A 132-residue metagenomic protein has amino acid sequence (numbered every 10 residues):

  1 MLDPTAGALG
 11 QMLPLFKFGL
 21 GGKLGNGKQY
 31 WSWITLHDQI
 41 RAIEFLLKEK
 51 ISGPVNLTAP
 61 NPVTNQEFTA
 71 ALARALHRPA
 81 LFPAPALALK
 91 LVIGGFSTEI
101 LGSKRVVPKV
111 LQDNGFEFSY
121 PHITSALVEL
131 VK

Functional and structural regions predicted by a protein language model:
M1-Q11: Flexible, glycine-rich beta-alpha linker
D3, W31-I34, V63, V106 (+1 more regions): Residue-level signal for the nucleotide or nucleotide-sugar donor/cofactor binding architecture
Q11-W33, R74-S103: Alpha-helical membrane-targeting segments
L13-G21, Q29-P62: Alpha-helical substrate-binding/gating segment
A42, K48-G95, V128: Mid/C-terminal beta-alpha module of Rossmann-like enzyme folds, strongest in SDR-family dehydrogenases/epimerases
Q66-A70, I93-E117: Conserved C-terminal active-site "lid" loop/helix of NAD(P)H-dependent oxidoreductases that clamps the redox cofactor
P121-K132: Amphipathic terminal alpha-helices
